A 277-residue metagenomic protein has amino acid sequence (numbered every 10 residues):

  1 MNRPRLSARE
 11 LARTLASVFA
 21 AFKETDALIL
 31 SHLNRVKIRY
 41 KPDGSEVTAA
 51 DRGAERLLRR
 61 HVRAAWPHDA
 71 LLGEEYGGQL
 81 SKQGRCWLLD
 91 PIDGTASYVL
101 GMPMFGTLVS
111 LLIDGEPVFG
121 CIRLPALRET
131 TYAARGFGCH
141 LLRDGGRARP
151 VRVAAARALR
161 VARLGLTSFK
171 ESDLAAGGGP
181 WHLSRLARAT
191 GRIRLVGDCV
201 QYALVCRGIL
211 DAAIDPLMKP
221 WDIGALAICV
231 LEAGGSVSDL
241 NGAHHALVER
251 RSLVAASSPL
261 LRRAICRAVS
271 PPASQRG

Functional and structural regions predicted by a protein language model:
M1-A16, A20, W181-R188, Y202-G277: Oxyanion/phosphate-interacting regions
M1-I92, S274-G277: N-terminal subdomain of lithium-sensitive/metallo-dependent phosphomonoesterases centered on the IMPase/IPPase/PAP
T25, I29, D51, V62 (+7 more regions): Residue-level signal for inorganic ion chemistry
K37, A70, G191-R192, S236: Conserved beta-strand segments of alpha/beta enzyme cores
K41, E74, V196-D198, L240: Conserved beta-strand termini and adjacent loop/short-helix elements that scaffold enzyme active sites in alpha/beta
A64, L72, L80-G145, I228-L231: Active-site-adjacent structural elements in enzyme catalytic cores
A70, F119, R163, D211-A212: Short, Asp-centered acidic motifs that coordinate Mg2+ and/or phosphate in catalytic or ligand-binding sites
S110-Y202, R250-G277: Acidic beta-strand-loop-alpha-helix segment within the catalytic core of divalent metal-dependent phosphate-processing
